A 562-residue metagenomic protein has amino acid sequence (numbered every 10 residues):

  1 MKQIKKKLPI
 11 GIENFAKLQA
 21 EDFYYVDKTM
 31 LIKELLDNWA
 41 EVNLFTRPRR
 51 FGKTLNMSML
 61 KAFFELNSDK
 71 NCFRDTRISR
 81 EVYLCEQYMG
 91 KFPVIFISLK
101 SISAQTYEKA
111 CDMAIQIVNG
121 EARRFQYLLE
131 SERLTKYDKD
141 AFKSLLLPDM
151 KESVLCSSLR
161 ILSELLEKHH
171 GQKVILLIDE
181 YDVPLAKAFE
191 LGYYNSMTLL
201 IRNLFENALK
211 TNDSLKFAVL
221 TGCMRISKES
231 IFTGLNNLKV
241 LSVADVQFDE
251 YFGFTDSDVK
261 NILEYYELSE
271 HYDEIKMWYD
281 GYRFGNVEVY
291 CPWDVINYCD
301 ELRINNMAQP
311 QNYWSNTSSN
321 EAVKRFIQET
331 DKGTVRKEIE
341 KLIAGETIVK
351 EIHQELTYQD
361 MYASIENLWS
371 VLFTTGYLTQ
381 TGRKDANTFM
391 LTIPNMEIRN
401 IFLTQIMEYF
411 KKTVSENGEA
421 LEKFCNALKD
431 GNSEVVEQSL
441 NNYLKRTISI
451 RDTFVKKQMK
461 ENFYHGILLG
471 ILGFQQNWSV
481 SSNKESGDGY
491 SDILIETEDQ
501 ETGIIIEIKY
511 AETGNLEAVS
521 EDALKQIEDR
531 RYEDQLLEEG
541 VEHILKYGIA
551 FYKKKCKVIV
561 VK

Functional and structural regions predicted by a protein language model:
M1-K460, G473-W478: Phosphate-binding site recognition
S433-K562: Structural signature of nuclease core domains in nucleic-acid processing machines
